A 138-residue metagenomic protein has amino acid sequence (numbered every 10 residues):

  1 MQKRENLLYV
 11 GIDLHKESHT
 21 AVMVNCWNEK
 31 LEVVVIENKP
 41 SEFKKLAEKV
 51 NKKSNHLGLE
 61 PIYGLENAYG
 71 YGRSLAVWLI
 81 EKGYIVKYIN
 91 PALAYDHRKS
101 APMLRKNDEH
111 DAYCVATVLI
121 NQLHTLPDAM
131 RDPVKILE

Functional and structural regions predicted by a protein language model:
M1-E138: Phosphate- and other anionic-substrate recognition elements at nucleic-acid/protein interfaces
